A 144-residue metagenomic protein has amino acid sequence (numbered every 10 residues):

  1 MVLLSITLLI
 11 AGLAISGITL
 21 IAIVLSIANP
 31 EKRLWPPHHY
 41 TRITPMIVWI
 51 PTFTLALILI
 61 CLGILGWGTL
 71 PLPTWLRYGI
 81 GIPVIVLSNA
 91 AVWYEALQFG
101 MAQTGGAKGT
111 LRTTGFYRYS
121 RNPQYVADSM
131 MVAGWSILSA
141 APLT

Functional and structural regions predicted by a protein language model:
M1-T113, S129-T144: Membrane-anchoring alpha-helices and their flanking helix-loop junctions
R112-N122: Short, amphipathic, aromatic/basic-enriched membrane-interface segments that mark the entry/exit of transmembrane
R121-M131: Hydrophobic alpha-helical membrane segments
